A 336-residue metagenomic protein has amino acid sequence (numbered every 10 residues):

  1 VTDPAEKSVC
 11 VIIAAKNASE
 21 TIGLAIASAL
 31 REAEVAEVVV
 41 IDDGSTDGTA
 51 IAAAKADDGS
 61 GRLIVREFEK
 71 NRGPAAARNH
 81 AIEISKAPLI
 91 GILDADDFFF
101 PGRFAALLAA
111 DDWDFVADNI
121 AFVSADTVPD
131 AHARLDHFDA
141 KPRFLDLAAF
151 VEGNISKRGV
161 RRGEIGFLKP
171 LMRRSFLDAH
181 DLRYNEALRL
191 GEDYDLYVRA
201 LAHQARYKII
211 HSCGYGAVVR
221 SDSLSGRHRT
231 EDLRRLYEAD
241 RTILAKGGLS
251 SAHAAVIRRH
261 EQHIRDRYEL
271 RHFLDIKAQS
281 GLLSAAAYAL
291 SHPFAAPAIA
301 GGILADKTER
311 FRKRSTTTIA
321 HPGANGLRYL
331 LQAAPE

Functional and structural regions predicted by a protein language model:
V1-E231: Nucleotide-sugar donor-binding/catalytic module of glycosyltransferases that assemble extracellular/cell-envelope
D3, Y207-E336: C-terminal subregions of glycosyltransferases and related glycan-biosynthesis enzymes
